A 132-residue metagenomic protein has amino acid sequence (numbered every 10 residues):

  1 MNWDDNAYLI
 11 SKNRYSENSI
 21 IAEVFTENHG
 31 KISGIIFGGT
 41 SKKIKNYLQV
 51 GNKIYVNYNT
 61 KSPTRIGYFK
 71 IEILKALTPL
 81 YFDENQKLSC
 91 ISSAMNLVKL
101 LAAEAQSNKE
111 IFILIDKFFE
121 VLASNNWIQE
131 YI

Functional and structural regions predicted by a protein language model:
M1-I20, F25-I132: Non-catalytic alpha-helical scaffolds and adjoining flexible linkers that form interface surfaces for assembly
